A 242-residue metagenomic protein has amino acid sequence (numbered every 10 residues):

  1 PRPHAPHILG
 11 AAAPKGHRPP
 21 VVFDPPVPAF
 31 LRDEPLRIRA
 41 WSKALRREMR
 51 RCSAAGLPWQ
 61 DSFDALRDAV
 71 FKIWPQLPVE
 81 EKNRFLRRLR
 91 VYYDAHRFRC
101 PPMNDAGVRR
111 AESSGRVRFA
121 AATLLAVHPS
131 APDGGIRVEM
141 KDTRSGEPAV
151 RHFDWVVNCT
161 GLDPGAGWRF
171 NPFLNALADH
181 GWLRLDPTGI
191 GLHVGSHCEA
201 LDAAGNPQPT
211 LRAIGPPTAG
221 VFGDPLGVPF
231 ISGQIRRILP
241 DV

Functional and structural regions predicted by a protein language model:
P1-V242: Flavin (primarily FAD) cofactor-binding/catalytic cores of flavoenzymes
